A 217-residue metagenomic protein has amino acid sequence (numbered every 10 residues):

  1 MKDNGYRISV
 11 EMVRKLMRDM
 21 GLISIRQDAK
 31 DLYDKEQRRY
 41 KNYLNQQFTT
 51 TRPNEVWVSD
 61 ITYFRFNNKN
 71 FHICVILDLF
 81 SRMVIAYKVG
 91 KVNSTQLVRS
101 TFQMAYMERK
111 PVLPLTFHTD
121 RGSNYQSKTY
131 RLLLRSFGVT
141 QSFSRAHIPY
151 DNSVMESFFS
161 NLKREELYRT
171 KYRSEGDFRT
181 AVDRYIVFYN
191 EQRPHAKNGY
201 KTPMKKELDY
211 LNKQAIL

Functional and structural regions predicted by a protein language model:
M1-P53, I148, T202-N212: Basic, flexible linker segments flanking DNA-binding modules in nucleic acid-interacting mobile-element proteins
D3-Y6, F48-T50, F66-N67, R121 (+2 more regions): Conserved, non-catalytic sequence blocks in retroelement Pol enzymes and Pol-derived host proteins
V13, M17, L44, D60 (+11 more regions): Mobile genetic element proteins and their domesticated derivatives, centered on retroelements and DNA transposons
R26-A29, F117-R121, R135-V154, K171-S174: RNase H-like polynucleotidyl transferase catalytic core
T50-I85, K91-V92: An active-site-proximal beta-strand-loop segment
K88-P111, Q126: Active-site beta-loop-alpha junctions of metal-dependent nucleic acid enzymes, especially the RNase H-like/DDE
P111-Q126, P149, G199-M204: Acidic/histidine-rich, metal-coordinating catalytic segments
K128, R135-V139, N161-L217: C-terminal domain-tail junction helix/linker
